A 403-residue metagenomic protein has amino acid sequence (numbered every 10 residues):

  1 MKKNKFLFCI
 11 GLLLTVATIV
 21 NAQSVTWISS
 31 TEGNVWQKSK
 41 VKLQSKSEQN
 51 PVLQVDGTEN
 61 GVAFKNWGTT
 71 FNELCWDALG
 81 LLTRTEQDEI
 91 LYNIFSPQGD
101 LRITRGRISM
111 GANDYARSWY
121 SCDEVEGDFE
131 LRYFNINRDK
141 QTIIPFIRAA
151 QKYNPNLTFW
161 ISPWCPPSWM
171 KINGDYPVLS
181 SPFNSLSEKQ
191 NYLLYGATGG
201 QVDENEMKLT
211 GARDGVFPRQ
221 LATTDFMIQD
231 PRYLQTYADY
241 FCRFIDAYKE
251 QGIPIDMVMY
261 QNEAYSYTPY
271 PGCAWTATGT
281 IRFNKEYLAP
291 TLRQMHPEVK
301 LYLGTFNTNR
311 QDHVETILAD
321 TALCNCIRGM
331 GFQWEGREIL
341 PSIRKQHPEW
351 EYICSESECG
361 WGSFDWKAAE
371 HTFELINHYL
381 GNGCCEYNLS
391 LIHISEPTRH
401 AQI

Functional and structural regions predicted by a protein language model:
M1-S24: Bacterial Sec-dependent N-terminal signal peptides
N34-I255: N-terminal catalytic cores of secreted or lumenal carbohydrate-active enzymes
K65-W67, G99-G106, N154-T158, Q251-M257 (+4 more regions): Loop/turn elements at helix/coil->beta-strand transitions in domains of secreted/extracellular proteins
S121-E126, G174-S180, A274-T276, I317-L318 (+1 more regions): Short secondary-structure boundary/capping segments
Q235-S363: Active-site neighborhood of glycoside hydrolase catalytic domains
G304, L389-I392: Short, compositionally biased segments
E356-S390: Long, well-ordered mid-to-C-terminal structural blocks that present hydrophobic/aromatic surfaces
I392-I403: Single conserved hydrophobic/aromatic residue that forms the stacking wall/gate of nucleotide- or nucleobase-binding
